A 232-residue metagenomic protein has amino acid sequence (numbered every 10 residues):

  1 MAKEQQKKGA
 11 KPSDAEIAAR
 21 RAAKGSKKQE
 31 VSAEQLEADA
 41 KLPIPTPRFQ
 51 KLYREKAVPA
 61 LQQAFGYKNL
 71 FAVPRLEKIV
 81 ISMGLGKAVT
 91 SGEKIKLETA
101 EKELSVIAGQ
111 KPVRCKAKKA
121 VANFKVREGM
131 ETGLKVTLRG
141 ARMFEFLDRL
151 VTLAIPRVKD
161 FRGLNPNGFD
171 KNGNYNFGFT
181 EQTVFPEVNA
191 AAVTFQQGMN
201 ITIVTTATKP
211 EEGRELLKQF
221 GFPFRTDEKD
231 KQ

Functional and structural regions predicted by a protein language model:
A2-Q232: Ribosome-associated RNA-binding proteins
